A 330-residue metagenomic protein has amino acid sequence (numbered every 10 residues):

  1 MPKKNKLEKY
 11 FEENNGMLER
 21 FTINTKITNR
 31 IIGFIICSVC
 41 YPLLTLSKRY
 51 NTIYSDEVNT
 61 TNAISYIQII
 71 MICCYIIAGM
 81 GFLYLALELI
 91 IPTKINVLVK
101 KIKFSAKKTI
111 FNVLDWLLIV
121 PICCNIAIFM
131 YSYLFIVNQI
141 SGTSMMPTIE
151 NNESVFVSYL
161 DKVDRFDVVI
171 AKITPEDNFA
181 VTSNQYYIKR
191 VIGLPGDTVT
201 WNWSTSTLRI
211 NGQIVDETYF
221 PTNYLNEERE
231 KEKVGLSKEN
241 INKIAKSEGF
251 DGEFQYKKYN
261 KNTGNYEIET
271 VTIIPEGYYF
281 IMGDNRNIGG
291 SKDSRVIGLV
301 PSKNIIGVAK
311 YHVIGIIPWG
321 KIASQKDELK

Functional and structural regions predicted by a protein language model:
P2-T52, D56-N59, Y75-I76, G81-L85 (+2 more regions): Soluble "head" domains of membrane/secretory-pathway proteins
T52, L85-N96, S132-Q139: Perimembrane helix-loop junctions in membrane proteins
N59-I70: Non-cytosolic membrane-interface motifs at loop->transmembrane helix junctions
A78-L118: Cytosolic-side transmembrane helix boundary signature
D115-Y133: Hydrophobic membrane-insertion alpha-helices, especially the h-region of bacterial N-terminal signal peptides
F135-E153: Alpha-helical transmembrane signal-anchor/signal-peptide segments
